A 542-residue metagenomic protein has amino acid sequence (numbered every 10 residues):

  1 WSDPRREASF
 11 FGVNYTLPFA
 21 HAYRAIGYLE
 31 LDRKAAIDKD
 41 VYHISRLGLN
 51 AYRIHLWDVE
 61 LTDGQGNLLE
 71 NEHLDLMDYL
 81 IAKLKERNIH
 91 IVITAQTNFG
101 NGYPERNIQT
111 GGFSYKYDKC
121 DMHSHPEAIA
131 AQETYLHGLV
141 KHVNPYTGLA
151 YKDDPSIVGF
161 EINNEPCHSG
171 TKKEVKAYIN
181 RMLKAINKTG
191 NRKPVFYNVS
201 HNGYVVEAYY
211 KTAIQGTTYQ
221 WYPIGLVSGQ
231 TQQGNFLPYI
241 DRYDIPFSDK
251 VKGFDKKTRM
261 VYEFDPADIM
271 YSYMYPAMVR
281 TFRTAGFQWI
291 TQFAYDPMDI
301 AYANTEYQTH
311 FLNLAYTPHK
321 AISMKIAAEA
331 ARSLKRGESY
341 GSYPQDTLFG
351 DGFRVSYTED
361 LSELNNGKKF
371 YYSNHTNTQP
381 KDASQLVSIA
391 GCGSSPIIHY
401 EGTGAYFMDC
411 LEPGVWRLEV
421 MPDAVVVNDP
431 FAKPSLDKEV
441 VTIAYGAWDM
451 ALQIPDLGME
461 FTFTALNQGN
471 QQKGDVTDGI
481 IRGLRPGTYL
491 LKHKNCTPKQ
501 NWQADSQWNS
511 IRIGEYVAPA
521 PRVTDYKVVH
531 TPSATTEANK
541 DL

Functional and structural regions predicted by a protein language model:
W1-I214: Active-site mouth of glycoside hydrolases
I37, K176-R181, F236-I245, S272-M278: Well-ordered, non-membrane alpha-helical segments in soluble/globular domains
L61, N101, Y204-V205, G225-L226 (+2 more regions): Flexible loop/turn segments at secondary-structure boundaries
V195-F196, G203-D268: Glycoside hydrolase catalytic-domain groove-lining segments
D268-L348: Substrate-binding cleft of secreted/luminal carbohydrate-active enzymes
K320-A383: Catalytic cores of secreted or luminal carbohydrate-active enzymes
S362-V528, A534: Extended non-globular C-terminal regions
T536-D541: Short coil/turn motif common to extracellular beta-sandwich-like domains
